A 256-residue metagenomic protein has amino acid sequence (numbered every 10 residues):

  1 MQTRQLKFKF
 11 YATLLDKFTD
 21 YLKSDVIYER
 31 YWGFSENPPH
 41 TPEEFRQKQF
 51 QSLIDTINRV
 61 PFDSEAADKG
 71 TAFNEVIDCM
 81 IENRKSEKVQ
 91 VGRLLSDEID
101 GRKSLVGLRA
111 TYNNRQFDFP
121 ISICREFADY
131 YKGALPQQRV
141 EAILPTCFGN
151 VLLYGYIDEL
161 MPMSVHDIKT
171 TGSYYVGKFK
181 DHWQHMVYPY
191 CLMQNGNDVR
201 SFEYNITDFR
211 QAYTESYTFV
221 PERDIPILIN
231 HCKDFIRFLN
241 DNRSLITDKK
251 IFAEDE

Functional and structural regions predicted by a protein language model:
M1-Y156: Metal-dependent nuclease catalytic cores that hydrolyze phosphodiester bonds in DNA/RNA, characterized by
F73-N74, I157-Y174, Y188: Conserved catalytic cores of phosphodiester-cleaving nucleases, focusing on short active-site segments
I77, I81-K85, T170-Y174, M193-N197: Hydrophobic/aromatic-lined pockets within catalytic cores
V140, K169-T170, I206: Short, structured patches in soluble enzyme cores that scaffold and shape functional sites
C147-G149, P162, F209: Short strand-coil-strand connectors
S173-D181: Active-site-adjacent loop/helix micro-motif of nuclease/hydrolase catalytic cores
H182-M193: An active-site-proximal "capping" alpha-helix that borders the catalytic cofactor pocket
Q194-E256: Metal-dependent nuclease catalytic regions and adjoining charged, substrate-binding loops involved in nucleic-acid end
